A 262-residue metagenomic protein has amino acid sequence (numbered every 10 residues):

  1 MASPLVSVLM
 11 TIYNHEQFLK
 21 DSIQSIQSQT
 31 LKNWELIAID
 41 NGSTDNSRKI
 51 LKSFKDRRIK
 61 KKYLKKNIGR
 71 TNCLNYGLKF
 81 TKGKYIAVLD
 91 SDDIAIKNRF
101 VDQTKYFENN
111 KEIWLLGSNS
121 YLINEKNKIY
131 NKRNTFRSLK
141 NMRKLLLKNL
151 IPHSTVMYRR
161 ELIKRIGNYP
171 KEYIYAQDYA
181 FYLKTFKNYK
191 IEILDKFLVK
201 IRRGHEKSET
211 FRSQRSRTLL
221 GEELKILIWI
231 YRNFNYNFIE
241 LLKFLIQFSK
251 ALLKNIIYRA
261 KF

Functional and structural regions predicted by a protein language model:
V8, K79, S118, R133-I226: Conserved nucleotide-sugar donor-binding catalytic segment
Q24-N33: Short, acidic, metal-binding catalytic loop of nucleotide-sugar glycosyltransferases
D40-K49, D90: A conserved acidic beta->alpha catalytic loop
N46-S47, L74, A95-F100, E112 (+3 more regions): Acidic donor-diphosphate engagement hotspot in glycosyltransferases and nucleotidyltransferases that stabilizes
L64-T81, D102: Glycine-rich, basic loop-to-helix element that forms the pyrophosphate-binding segment of sugar-nucleotide handling
I86: Short aromatic/hydrophobic "clamp" motif used to bind/position activated sugar donors
D90-I94, N119: The conserved acidic donor/metal-binding loop of glycosyltransferases
N98-Y130: Conserved donor NDP-sugar-binding/catalytic core segment of glycosyltransferases
